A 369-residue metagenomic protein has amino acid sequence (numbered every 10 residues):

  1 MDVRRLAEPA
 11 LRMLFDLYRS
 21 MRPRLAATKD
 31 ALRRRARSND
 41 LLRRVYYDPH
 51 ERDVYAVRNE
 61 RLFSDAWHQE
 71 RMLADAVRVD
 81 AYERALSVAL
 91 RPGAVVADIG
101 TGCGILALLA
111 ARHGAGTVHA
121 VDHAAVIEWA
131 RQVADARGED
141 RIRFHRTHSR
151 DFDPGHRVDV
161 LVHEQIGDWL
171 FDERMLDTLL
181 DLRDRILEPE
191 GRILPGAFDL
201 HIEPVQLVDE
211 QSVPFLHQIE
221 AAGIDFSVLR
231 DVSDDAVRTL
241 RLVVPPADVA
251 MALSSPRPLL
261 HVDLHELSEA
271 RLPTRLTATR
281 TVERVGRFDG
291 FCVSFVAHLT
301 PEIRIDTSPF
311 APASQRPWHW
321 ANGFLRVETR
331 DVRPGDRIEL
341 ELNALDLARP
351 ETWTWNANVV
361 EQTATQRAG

Functional and structural regions predicted by a protein language model:
D2-D30: Short hydrophobic helices that act as membrane-entry/anchoring signals
S20-I99, G104-N343, A348-G369: Class I SAM-binding transferase module
